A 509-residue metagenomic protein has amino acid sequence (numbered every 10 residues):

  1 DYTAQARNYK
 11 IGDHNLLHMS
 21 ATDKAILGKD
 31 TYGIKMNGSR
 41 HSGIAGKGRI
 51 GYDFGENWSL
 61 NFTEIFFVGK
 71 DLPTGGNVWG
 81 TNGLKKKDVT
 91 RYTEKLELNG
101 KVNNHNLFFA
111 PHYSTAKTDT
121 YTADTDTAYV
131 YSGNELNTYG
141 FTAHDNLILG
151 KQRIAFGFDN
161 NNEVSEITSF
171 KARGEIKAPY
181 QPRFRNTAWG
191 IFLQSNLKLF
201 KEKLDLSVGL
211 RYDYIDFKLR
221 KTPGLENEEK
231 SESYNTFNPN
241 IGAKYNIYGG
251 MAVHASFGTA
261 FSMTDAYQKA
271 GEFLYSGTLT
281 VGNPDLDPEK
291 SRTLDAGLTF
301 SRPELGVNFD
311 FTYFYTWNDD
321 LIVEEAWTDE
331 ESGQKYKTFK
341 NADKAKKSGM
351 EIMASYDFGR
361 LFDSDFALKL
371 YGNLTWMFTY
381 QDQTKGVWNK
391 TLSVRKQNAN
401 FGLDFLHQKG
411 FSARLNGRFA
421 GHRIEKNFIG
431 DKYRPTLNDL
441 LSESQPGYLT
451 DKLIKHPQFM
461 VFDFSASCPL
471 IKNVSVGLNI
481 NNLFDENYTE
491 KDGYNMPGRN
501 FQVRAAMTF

Functional and structural regions predicted by a protein language model:
D1-G38, A45-D53, N61: Predominantly transmembrane beta-strands of Gram-negative outer membrane beta-barrel pores used for transport
Y9-I11, N37-G43, E56-T138, E175-R185: Flexible loop and strand-edge segments within Gram-negative outer membrane beta-barrel domains
I11-L16, S59-P73, L107-T125, A155-N162 (+5 more regions): Surface-exposed extracellular loop regions of Gram-negative outer-membrane beta-barrel proteins
G12-N15, F261, D319-D320, F419-Y448 (+1 more regions): C-terminal beta-signal and adjacent terminal beta-strands/loops of Gram-negative outer-membrane beta-barrel proteins
G55, K151-A155, D159-N161, P179-T316 (+2 more regions): Structural signature of Gram-negative outer-membrane beta-barrels, strongest in the C-terminal barrel of TonB-dependent
N57, K101-N106, I148-R153, K198-L204 (+6 more regions): Short loop/turn motifs that connect adjacent beta-strands in outer-membrane beta-barrel proteins
N106-T122, N162-S169, N246, A252-G258 (+3 more regions): Membrane-embedded beta-barrel scaffold of Gram-negative outer-membrane proteins
K201-L206, Y313-N318, Y336-I429: Gram-negative outer-membrane beta-barrel transporters
